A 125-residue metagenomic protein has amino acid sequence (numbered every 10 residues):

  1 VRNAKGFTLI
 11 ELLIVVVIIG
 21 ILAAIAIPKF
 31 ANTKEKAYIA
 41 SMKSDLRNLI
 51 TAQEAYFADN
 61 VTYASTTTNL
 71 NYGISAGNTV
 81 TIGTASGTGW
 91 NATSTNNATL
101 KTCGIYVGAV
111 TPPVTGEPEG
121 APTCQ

Functional and structural regions predicted by a protein language model:
V1-R2, A55: Short, contiguous, well-ordered secondary-structure segments
R2-F30: N-terminal single-pass transmembrane signal-anchor helix
E11, A40-K43, S65: Compositionally biased non-globular segments, especially hydrophobic aliphatic-rich helices of signal peptides
V16, K43, I50: Conserved catalytic core of two-component sensor histidine kinases
A24, N32-E35, T51, A55-A58: Regular, well-ordered alpha-helical segments
K29-L46: Aliphatic-rich helix starts adjacent to a transmembrane/signal segment
R47-Q125: Periplasmic/extracellular, small/polar-rich flexible segments of pilin-like filament-forming proteins
